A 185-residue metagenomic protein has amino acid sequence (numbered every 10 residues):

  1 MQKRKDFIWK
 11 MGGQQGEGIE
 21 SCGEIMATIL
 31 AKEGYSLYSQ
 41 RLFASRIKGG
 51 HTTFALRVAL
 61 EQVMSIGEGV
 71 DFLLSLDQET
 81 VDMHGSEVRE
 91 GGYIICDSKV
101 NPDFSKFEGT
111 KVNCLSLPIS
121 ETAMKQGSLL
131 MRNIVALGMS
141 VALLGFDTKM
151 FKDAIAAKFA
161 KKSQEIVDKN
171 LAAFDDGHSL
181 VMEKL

Functional and structural regions predicted by a protein language model:
M1-L185: Active-site cofactor/cluster-binding pocket
